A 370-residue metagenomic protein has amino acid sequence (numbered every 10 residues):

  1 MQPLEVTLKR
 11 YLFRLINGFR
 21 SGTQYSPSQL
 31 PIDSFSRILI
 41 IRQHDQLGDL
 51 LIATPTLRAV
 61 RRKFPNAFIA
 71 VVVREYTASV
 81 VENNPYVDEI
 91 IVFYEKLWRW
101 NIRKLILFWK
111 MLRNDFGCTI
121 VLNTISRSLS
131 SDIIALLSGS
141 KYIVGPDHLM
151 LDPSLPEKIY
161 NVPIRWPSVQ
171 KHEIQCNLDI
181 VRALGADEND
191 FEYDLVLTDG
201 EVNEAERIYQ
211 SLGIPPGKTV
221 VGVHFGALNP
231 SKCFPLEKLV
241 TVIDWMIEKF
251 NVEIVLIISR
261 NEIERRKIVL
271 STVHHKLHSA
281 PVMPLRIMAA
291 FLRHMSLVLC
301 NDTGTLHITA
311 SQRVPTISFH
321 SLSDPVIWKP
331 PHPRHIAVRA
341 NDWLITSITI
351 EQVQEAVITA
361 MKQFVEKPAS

Functional and structural regions predicted by a protein language model:
M1-S370: Catalytic machinery of carbohydrate-active enzymes, primarily nucleotide-sugar-dependent glycosyltransferases
